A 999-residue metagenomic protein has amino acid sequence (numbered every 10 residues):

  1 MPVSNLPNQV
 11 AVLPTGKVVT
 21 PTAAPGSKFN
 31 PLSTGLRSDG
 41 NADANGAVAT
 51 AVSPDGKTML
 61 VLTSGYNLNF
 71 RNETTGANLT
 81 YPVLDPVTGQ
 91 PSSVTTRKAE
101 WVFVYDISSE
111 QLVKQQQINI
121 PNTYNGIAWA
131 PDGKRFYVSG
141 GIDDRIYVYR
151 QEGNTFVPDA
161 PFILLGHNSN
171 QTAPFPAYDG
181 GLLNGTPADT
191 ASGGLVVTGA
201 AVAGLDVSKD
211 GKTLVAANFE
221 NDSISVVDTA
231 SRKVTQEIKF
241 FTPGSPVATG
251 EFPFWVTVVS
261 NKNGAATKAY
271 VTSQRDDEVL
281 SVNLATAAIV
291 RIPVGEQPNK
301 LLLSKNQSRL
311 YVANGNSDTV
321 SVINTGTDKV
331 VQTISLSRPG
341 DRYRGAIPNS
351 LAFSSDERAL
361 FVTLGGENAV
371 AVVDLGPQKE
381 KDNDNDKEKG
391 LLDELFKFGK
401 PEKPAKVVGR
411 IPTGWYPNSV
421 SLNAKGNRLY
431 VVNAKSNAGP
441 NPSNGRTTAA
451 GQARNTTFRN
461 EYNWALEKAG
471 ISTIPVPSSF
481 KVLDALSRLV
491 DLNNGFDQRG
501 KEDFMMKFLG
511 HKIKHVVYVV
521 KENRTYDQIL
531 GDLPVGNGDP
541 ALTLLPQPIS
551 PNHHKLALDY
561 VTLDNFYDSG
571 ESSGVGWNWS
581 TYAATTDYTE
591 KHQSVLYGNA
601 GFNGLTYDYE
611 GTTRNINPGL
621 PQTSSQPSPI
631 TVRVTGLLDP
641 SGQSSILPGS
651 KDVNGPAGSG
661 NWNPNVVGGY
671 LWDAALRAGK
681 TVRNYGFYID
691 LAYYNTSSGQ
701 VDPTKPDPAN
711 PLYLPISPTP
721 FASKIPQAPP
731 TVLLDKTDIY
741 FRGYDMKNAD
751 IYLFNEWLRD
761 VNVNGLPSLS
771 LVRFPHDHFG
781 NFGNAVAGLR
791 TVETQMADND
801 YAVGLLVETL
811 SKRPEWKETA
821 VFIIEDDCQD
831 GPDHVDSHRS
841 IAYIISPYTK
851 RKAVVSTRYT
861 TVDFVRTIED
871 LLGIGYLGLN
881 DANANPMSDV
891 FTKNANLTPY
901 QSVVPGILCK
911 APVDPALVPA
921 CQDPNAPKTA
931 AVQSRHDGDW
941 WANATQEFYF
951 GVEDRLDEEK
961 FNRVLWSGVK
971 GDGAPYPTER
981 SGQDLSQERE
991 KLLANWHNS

Functional and structural regions predicted by a protein language model:
M1-D503: Predominantly soluble domains enriched in secretory-pathway, periplasmic, or organellar proteins
E467, L483-S999: N-terminal pro-sequences and low-complexity stem/linker regions of secreted or lumenal proteins
